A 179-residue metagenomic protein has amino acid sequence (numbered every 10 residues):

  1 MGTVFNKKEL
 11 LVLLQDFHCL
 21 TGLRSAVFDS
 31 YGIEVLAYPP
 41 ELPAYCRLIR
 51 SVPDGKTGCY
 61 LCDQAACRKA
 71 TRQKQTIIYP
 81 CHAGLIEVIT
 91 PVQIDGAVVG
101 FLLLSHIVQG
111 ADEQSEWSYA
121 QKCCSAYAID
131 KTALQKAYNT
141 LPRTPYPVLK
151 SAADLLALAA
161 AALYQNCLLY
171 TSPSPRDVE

Functional and structural regions predicted by a protein language model:
M1-G2, L169: Short, charged amphipathic alpha-helical "coupling" segments at sensory-output junctions in signaling proteins
G2-G84: Structured interaction and signal-relay segments at domain junctions
K69-S118: Sensory/regulatory domains in signal-transduction proteins
S115-Y127: Conserved acyl-donor/pantetheine-binding loop and adjacent beta-alpha core of acyl/acetyltransferases and related
S125-T132, K136-L168: Signal-transmission coiled-coil "S-helix"-like helices that couple sensory/receiver modules to catalytic effector
Y170-E179: Single conserved hydrophobic/aromatic residue that forms the stacking wall/gate of nucleotide- or nucleobase-binding
